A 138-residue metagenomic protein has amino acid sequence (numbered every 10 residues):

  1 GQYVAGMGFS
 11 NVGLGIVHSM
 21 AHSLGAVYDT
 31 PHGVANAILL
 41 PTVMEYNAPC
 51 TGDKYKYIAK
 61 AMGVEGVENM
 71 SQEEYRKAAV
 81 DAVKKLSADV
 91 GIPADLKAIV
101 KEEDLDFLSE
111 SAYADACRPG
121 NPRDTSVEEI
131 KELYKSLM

Functional and structural regions predicted by a protein language model:
G1-A82: Active-site segments that bind and position negatively charged phosphate/pyrophosphate groups
Y55, A59, E65-M138: C-terminal charged capping/lid subdomain of soluble metabolic enzymes
